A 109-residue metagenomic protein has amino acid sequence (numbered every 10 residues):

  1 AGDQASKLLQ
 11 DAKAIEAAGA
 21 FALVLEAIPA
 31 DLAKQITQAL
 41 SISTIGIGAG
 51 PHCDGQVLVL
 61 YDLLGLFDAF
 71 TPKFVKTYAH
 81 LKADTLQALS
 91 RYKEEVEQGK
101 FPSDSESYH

Functional and structural regions predicted by a protein language model:
A1-K73, A79, A83-H109: Alpha/beta enzyme core
